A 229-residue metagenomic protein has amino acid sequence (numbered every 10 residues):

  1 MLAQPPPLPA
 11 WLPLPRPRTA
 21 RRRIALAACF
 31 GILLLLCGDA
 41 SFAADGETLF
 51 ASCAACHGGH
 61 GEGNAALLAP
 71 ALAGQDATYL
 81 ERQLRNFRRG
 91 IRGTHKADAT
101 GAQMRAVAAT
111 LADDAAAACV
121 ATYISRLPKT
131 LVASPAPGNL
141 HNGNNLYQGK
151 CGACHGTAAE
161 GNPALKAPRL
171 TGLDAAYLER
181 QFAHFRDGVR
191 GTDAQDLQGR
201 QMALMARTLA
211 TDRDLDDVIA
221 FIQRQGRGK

Functional and structural regions predicted by a protein language model:
M1-R21: N-terminal secretory signal peptides that target proteins for export/translocation
A25-C37: Bacterial N-terminal signal peptides
S41-E62, P135-E160: Sequence/structural segment immediately N-terminal to covalent heme-attachment motifs in c-type and related
G46, A51-R89: The feature marks the first
N64-A71, F87-A117, A133-G138, P163-R169 (+2 more regions): Axial heme c-ligation environment in periplasmic c-type cytochrome domains
A77, E81-R89, A117-A121, S125 (+4 more regions): An amphipathic alpha-helix signature
N142-T192: A charged, solvent-exposed segment within the mature domains of Sec-exported extracytoplasmic proteins
G228-K229: Short, solvent-exposed mixed-charge patches
